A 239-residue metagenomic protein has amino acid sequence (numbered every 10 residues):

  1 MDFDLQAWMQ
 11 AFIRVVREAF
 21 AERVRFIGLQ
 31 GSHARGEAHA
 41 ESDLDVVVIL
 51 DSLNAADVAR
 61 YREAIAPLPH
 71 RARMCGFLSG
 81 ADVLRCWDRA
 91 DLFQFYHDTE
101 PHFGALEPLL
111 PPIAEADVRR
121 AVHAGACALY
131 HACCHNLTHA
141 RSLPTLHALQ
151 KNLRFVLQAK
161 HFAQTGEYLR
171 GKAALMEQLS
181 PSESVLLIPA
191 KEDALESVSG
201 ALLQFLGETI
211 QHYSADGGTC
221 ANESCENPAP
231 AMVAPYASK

Functional and structural regions predicted by a protein language model:
M1-E18, E22, A34-E41, D51-K239: Catalytic core of pol beta-like nucleotidyltransferases
D45: N-terminal loops that bind phosphate or other acidic moieties and the adjacent beta-alpha structural core
